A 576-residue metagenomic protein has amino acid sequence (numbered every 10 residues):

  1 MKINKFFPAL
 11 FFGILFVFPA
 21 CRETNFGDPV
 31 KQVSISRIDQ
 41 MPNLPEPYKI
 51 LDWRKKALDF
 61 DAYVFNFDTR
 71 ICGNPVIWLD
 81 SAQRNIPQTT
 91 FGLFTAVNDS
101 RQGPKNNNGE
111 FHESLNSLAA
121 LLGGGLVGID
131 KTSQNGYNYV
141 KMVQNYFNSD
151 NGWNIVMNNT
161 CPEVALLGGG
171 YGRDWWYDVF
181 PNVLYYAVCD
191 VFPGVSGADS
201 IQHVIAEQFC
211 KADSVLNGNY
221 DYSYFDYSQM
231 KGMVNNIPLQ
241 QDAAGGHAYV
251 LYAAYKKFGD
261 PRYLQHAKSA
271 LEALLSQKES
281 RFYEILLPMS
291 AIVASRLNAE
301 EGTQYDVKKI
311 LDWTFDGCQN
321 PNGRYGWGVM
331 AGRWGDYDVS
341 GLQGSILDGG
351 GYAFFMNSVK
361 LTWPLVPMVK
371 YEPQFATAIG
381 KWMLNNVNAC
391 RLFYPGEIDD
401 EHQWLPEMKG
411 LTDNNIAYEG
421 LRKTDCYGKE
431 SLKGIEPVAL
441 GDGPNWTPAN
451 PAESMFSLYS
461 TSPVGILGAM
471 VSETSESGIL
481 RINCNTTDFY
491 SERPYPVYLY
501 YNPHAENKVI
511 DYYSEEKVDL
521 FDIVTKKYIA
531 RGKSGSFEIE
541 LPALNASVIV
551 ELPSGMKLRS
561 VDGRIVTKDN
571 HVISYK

Functional and structural regions predicted by a protein language model:
V17-A20: C-terminal motif of bacterial Sec signal peptides marking the signal peptidase cleavage site
E23-A165, F192-S223: Low-complexity, Ser/Thr/Pro/Gly-enriched N-terminal "stalk/linker" regions
Q88-N116, N159-V179, Q229-A243, L274-P288 (+3 more regions): Solvent-exposed loop and edge beta-strand segments that line ligand/cofactor-binding and catalytic clefts
N116-S133, D178-S196, N235-P238, G245-G259 (+3 more regions): Well-ordered alpha-helical scaffold segments within catalytic/enzyme domains
A187-P261, S269, A273-S276, I292 (+1 more regions): Active-site lining segments of carbohydrate-active enzymes
F209-N217, Y222-S228, Q277-I285, M289 (+1 more regions): Extended ligand-binding clefts on enzyme/binding-domain cores
G441-E516: Carbohydrate-binding surface patches
K533-K576: C-terminal beta-strand-rich structural cap/linker in extracellular carbohydrate-active enzymes
